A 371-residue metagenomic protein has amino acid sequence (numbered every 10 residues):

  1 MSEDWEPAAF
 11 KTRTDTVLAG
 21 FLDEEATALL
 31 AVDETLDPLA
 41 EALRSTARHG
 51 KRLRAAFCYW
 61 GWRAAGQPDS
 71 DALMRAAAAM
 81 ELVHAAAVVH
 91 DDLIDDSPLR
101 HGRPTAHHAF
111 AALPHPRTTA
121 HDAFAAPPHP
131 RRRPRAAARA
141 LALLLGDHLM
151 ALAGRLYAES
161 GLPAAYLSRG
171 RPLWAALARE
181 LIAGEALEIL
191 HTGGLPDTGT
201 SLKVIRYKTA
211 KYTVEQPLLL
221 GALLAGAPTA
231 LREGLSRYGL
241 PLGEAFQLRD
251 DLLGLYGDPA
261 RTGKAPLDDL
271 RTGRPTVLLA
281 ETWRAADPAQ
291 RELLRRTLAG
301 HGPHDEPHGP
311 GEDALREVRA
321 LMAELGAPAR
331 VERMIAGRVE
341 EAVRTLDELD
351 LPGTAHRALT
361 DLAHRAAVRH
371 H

Functional and structural regions predicted by a protein language model:
M1-A85, V89-R131, R135, A186-D197 (+3 more regions): Conserved N-terminal diphosphate/IPP-binding helix and adjacent helical/loop segment of trans-prenyltransferase domains
F57, A153, L279, A342 (+1 more regions): Residue-level signal for inorganic ion chemistry
A64, V89-P130, G154, L181-T198 (+2 more regions): Acidic, Mg2+-coordinating active-site segments of isoprenoid diphosphate-utilizing enzymes
P68-V83, R139, S168-L173, L231-L242 (+1 more regions): Alpha-helical scaffolds flanking conserved acidic
R133-L162: A glycine/threonine-rich phosphate-anchoring loop and its flanking beta-alpha core in nucleotide/phosphate-binding
A138-L143, G199-T209: A short glycine-threonine-serine/GTX helix/turn-capping micro-motif
Y157-W174, L294-R296: Transmembrane helix-loop-helix
R316-H371: Short hairpin/turn module used for nucleic-acid contact or packing/dimerization
